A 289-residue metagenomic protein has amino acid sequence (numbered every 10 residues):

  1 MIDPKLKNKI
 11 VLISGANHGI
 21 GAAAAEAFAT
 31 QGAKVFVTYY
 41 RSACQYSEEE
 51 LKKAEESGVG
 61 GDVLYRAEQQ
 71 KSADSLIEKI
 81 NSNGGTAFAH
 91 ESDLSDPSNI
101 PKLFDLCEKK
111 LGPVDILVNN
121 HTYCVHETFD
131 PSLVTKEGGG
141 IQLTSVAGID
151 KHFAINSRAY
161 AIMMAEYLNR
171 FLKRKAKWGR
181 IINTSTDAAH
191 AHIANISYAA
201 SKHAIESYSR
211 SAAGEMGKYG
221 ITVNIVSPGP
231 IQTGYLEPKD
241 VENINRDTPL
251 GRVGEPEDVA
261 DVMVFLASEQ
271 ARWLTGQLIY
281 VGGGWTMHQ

Functional and structural regions predicted by a protein language model:
I2, R246-L250, V264, T275-Q289: Short C-terminal tail/terminal secondary-structure segment of NAD(P)H-dependent dehydrogenase/reductase domains
N17-H18: Conserved glycine-rich cofactor-binding loop
E26, N169, G214-E215, R272: Alpha-helical segment proximal to the catalytic Tyr-Lys
Q31-S75: Conserved glycine-rich Rossmann-like NAD(P)H-binding loop of the short-chain dehydrogenase/reductase
R66-K71, E91-L103, V146, E257-D258: The beta1-alpha1 cofactor-binding region of Rossmann-like NAD(H)/NADP(H)-dependent oxidoreductases
T122-D130, K136-G148, H152, A161 (+4 more regions): Catalytic loop of short-chain dehydrogenase/reductase
G217-T222, L274-G276: Short, small/polar-rich loop/turn modules that mediate ligand/substrate recognition or access, typified
